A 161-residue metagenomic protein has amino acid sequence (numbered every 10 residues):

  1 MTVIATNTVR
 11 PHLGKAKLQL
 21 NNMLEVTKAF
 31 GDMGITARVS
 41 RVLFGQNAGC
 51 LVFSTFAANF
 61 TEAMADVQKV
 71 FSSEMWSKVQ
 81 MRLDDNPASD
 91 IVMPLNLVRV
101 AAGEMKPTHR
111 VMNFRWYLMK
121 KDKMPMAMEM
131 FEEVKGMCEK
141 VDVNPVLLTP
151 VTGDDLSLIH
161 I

Functional and structural regions predicted by a protein language model:
M1, N47, P107-H109: Solvent-exposed loop and beta-edge segments used for protein-protein assembly and interaction
T2-R10, V52-S54, V111-Y117: Active-site-flanking beta-strand signature of metal-NTP-handling nucleotidyl enzymes and homologous cyclase-like
T8-H12, A57-A58, K120, V151-T152: Short, flexible beta-strand-to-coil junctions
R10-L20, L118-M128: Short, surface-exposed ligand-recognition loops at beta-strand->loop->(often short) alpha-helix junctions that present
K17-V39, F44-N47, F56-M93, E129-L147 (+1 more regions): An amphipathic, aromatic/His-enriched active-site/gating alpha helix that lines ligand/cofactor pockets
N47-L51, D154-S157: A short, glycine/Asx- and small/polar-enriched loop/turn that sits immediately N-terminal to a beta-strand
S89-M124: Surface-exposed beta-loop interaction hotspot
I159-I161: Conserved small/polar residues in nucleotide/adenosyl-binding loops
